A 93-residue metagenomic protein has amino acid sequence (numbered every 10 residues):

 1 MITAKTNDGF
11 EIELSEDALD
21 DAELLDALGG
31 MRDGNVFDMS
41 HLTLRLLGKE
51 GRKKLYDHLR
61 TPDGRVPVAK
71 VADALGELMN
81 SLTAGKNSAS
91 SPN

Functional and structural regions predicted by a protein language model:
M1-G9: Short acidic-hydrophobic surface loop/beta-edge motif
F10, S15-N93: Short, surface-exposed, charged amphipathic helix/loop patches that serve as local interaction elements
